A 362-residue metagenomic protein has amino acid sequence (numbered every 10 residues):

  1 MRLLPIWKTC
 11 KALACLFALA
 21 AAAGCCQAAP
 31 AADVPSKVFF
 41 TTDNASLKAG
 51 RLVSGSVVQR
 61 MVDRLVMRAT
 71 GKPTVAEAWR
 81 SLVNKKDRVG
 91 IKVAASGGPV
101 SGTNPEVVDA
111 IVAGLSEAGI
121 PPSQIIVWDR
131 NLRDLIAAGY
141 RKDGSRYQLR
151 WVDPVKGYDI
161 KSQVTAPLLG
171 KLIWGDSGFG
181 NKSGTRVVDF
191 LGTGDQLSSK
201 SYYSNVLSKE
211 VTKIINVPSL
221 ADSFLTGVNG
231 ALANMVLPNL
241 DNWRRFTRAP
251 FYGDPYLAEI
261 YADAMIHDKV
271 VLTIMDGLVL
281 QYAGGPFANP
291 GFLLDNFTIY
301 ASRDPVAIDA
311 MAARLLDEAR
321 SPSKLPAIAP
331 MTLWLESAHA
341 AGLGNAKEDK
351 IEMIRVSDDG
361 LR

Functional and structural regions predicted by a protein language model:
R2-A14: Bacterial N-terminal signal peptides that target proteins for export
K11-G24: Bacterial N-terminal signal peptides
C25-A31: Boundary at the C-terminal end of the N-terminal hydrophobic targeting segment
A31-K85, S96-G98, G102-D109, A113-R362: Extended, low-polarity segments enriched in aliphatic/aromatic residues
